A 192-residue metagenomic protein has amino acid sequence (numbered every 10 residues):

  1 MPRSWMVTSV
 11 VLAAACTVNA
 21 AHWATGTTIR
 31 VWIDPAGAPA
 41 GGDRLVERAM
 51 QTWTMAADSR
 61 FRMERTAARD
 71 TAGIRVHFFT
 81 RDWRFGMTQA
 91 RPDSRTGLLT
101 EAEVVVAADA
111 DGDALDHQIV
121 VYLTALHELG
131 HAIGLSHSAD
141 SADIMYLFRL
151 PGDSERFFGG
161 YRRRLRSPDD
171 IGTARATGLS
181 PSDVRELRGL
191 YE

Functional and structural regions predicted by a protein language model:
M1-P2, E64, F148, A174: Short, intrinsically disordered low-complexity segments
P2, A14, T54, E103-A107 (+4 more regions): Residue-level signal for functionally critical sites in structured catalytic/ligand-binding pockets
P2-G42, M50-Q51, R81-T96, L179-S182 (+1 more regions): Disordered inhibitory propeptide/activation segment of secreted metzincin zinc metalloprotease zymogens, centered on
A24-A38, A102-D109, R163-D170: Acidic/histidine-rich, surface-exposed loop or edge segments in extracytoplasmic proteins
W32-D43, D109-V120, D170-T177: Second-shell loop/turn segments in exported
D43-D143, R149-D153: Metzincin-family zinc-dependent endopeptidase catalytic domain
S141-E192: Extracellular (secreted or membrane-anchored) zinc-dependent metallopeptidases, primarily metzincins but also closely
